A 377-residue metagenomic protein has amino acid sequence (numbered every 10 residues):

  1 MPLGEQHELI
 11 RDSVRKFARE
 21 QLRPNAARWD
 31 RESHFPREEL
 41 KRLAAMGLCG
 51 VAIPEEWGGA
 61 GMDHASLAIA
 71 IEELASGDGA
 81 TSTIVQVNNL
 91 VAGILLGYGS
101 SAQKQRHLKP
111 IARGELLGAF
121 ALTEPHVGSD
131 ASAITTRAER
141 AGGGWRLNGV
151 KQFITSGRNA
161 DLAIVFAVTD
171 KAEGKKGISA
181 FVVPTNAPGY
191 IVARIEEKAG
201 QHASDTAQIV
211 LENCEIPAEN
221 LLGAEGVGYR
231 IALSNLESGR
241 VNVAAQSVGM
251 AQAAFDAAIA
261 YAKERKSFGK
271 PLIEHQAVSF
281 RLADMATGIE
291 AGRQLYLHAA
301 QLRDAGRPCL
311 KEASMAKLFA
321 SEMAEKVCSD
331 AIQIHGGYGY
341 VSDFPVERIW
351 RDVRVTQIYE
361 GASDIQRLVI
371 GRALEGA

Functional and structural regions predicted by a protein language model:
M1-G77, T81-S82, L90, Y98-Q103 (+6 more regions): Alpha-helical interface subdomain recognition
G47, I71-A75, A167, V183-P188 (+1 more regions): Short Ser/Thr-interspersed hydrophobic loop/turn segments at strand-loop and sheet-helix junctions that line or gate
M62-D63, D130-S132, S156-D161, G174-G177 (+2 more regions): Short glycine/proline-enriched turns and hinge-like loops at secondary-structure junctions
I84-V85, I111, H126-S129, F153-S156 (+2 more regions): Short Gly/Pro-enriched turn/cap motifs at secondary-structure boundaries
G114-L122: A short, Trp-centered hydrophobic/proline-enriched beta-strand micro-motif
A133, N186-P217: Flexible, small-/acidic-enriched active-site or ligand-binding loops
N148-V192: A short core secondary-structure module
E212-I231: Long, acidic (Asp/Glu-rich), low-complexity accessory segments flanking structured domains
